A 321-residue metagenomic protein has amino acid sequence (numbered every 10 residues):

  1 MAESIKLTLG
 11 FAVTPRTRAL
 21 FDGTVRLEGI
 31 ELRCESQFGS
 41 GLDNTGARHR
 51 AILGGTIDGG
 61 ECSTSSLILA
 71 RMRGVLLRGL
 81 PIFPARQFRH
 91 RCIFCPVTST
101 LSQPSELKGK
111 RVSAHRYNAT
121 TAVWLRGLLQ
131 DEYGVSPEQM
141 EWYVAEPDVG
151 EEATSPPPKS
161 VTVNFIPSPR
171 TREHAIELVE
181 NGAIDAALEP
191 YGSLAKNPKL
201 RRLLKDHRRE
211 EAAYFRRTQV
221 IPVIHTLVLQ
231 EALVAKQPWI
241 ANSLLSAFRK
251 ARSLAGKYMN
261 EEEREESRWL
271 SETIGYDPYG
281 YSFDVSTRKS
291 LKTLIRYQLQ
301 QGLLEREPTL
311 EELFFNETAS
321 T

Functional and structural regions predicted by a protein language model:
M1-T8, L101-R111, Q300, E305-E307: Immediate post-signal peptide segment of exported/extracytoplasmic ligand-binding proteins
A2-F21: Short, extreme N-terminal leader segments that mark the start of a protein/domain
P15-V135, W142-E151: Short, glycine-/small- and polar/acidic-enriched structural segments that line small-molecule recognition paths
R33-R50, S102, M140-E177, L270 (+1 more regions): Short helix-initiation/N-cap motifs at beta->coil->alpha
A153-K257: Pocket-lining segment of extracytoplasmic ligand-binding domains
V228, L233-Q300: Secondary-structure end/capping motifs
S286-T321: Long, low-complexity C-terminal extensions of enzymes
